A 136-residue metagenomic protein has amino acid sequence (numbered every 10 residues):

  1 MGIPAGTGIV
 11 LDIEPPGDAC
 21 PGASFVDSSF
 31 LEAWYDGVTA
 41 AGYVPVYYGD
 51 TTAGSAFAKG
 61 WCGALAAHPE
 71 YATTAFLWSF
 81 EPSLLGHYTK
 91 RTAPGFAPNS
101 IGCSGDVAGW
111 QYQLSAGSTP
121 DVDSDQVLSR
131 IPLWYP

Functional and structural regions predicted by a protein language model:
M1-G42: Substrate-binding cleft of extracellular glycoside hydrolase catalytic domains
T7-I13, V44-G49, A75-F80, A108-Q111: Structural recognition of the beta-strand scaffold that forms the well-ordered cores of secreted hydrolase catalytic
G17-D27, G54-A66, G86-K90, S118-T119: Extracytoplasmic/secreted cell-surface and envelope-processing proteins
A33-T39, G63-E70: Short, surface-exposed basic-aromatic patches at helix termini and helix-loop junctions that form
V38-W61: Aromatic-lined carbohydrate-recognition surfaces of secreted/lumenal glycan-active proteins
A64-P136: Functionally critical loop-and-helix segments that line ligand-binding/catalytic clefts of soluble enzyme domains
